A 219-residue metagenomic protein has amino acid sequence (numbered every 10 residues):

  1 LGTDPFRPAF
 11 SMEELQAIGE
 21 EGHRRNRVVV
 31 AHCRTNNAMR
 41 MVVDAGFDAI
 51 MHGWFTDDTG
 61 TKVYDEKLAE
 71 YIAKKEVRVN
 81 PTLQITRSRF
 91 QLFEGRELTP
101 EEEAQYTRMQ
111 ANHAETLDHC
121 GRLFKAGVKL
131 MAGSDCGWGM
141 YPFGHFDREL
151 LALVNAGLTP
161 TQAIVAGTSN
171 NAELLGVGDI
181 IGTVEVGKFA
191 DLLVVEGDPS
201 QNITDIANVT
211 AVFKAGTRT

Functional and structural regions predicted by a protein language model:
L1-V79, F93-P100, Q110-L130: Histidine/acidic residue-rich metal-binding segments in metalloenzymes
R24, P100-E103, T107-P199: His/Asp/Glu-enriched, well-ordered alpha-helical/loop segment that forms or immediately abuts the divalent-metal
H32, N80-T82, G133, V195-E196: Generic beta-strand/beta-sheet core signal
T35-N37, L83-T86, C136-G139: Short glycine-enriched loops at secondary-structure junctions
I85-E94: Short helix-loop capping/hinge segments that flank enzyme active sites or metal/cofactor-binding pockets
V212: Short aromatic-centered micro-motifs
